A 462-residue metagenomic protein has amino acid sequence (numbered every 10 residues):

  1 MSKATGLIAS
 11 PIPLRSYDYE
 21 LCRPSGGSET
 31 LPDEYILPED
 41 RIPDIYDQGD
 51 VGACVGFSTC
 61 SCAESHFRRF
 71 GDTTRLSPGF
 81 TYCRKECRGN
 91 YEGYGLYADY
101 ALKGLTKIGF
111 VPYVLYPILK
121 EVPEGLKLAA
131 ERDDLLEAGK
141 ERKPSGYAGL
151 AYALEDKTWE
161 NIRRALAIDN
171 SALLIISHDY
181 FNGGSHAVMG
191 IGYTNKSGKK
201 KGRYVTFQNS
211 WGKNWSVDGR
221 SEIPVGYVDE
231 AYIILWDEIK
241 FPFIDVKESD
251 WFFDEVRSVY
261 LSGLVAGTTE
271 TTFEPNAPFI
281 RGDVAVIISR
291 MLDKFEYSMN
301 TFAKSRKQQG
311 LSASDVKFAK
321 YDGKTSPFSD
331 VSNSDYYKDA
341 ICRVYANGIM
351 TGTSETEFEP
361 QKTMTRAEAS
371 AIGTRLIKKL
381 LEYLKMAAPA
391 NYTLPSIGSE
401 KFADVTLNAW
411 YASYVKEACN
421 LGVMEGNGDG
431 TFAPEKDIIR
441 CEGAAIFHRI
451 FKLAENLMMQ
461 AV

Functional and structural regions predicted by a protein language model:
M1, K240-K247, D254-R257, D339-C342 (+1 more regions): Secondary-structure capping and domain/repeat boundary segments
M1-C60, H66-Y91, F110-K127, V265: Active-site-adjacent structural segments surrounding the nucleophilic cysteine of cysteine proteases and isopeptidases
S2-I8, P32, C60-E64, C87-Q208 (+2 more regions): Predominantly the structural core of cysteine protease catalytic domains
S58-F67, A101, I288, G373 (+1 more regions): Buried hydrophobic packing segments
I239-W251, A266-K338, T351-A367, R375-W410 (+2 more regions): Feature responds to low-complexity, polar/acidic, surface-exposed segments characteristic of secreted/exported proteins
V256-S262, I288, I341-V344, V415-A418 (+1 more regions): A short amphipathic alpha-helical interaction element
G263, G348, G422: Phosphate/pyrophosphate-binding loop motifs in nucleotide- or prenyl diphosphate-using proteins
